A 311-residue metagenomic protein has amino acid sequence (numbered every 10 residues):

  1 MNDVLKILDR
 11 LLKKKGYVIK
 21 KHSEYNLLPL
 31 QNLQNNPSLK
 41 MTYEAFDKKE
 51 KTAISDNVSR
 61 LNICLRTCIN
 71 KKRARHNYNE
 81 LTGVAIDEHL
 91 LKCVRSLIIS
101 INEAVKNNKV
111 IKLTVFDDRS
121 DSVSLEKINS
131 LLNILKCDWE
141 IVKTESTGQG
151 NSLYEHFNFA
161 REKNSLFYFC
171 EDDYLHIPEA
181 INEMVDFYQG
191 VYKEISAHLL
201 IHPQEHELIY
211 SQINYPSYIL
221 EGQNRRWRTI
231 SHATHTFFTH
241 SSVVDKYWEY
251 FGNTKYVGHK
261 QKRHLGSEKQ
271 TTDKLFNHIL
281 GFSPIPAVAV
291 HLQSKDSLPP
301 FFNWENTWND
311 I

Functional and structural regions predicted by a protein language model:
M1-F46: Membrane-proximal basic amphipathic "stem/tether" segments
P37, T239-I311: C-terminal catalytic/acceptor-binding lobe
P37-N62: Short amphipathic alpha-helices and their capping/turn segments at secondary-structure boundaries
R60-L65, L97, I111-V115: Hydrophobic targeting segments
N62-H89: A conserved hydrophobic helix/loop-capping motif in glycosyltransferases and polysaccharide synthases
N77-Y78, F116-N164: Active-site-proximal specificity loops/subdomain of glycosyltransferases
E80-K109: Short, acidic, metal-binding catalytic loop of nucleotide-sugar glycosyltransferases
F157-R161, L166-Y168, L175-F251: Conserved catalytic core of nucleotide-sugar-dependent glycosyltransferases
